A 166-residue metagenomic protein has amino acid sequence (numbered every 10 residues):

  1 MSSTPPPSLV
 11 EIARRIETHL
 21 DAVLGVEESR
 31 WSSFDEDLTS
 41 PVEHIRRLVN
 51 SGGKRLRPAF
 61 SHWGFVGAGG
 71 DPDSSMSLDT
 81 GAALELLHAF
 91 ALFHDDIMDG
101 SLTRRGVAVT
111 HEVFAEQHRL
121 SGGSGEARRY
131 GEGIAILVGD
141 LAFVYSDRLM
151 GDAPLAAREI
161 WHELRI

Functional and structural regions predicted by a protein language model:
M1-A83, A89, F93-H94, M98-R128: Conserved N-terminal diphosphate/IPP-binding helix and adjacent helical/loop segment of trans-prenyltransferase domains
T18, E85, V144-R148: Generic structural signal for well-ordered, non-membrane alpha-helices
E28-D35, L48-R57, G133-I166: All-alpha helical catalytic cores of prenyl diphosphate-utilizing isoprenoid enzymes
